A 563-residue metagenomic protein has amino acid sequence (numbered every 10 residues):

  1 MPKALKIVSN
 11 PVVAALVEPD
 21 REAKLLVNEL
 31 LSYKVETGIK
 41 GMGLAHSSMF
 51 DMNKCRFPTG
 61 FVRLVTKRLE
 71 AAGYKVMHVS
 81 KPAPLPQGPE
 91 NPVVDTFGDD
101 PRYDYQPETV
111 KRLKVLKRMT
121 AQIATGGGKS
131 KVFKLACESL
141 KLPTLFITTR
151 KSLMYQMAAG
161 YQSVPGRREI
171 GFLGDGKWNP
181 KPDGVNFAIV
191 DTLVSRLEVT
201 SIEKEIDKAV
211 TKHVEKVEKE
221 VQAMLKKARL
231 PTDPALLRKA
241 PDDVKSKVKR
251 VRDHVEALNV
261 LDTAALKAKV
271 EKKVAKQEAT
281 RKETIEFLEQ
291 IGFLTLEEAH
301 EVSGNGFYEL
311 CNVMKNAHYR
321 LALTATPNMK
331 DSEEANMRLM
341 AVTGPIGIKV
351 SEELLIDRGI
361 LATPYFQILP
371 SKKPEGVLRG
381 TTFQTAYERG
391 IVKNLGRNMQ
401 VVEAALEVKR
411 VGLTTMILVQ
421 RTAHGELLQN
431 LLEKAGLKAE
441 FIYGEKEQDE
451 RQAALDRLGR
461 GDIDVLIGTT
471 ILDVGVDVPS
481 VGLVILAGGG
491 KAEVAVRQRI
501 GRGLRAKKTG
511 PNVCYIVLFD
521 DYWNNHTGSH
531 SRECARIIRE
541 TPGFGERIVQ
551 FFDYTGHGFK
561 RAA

Functional and structural regions predicted by a protein language model:
V115-C137: Walker A/P-loop
Y155, G171-F172, W178, E426-L427 (+1 more regions): Conserved helicase ATPase core of P-loop NTP-dependent helicases/translocases
T192, K204-A223, A264-A322, T326-M329: SF2 helicase catalytic motif II
F293, H300-Y365, I538: Post-DEXD/H (motif II) to motif III coupling segment of the RecA-like Helicase ATP-binding lobe
N328, K491-N512: Conserved SF2 helicase motif VI
R379-Q420, L427-L431: Conserved interdomain hinge at the start of the Helicase C-terminal
V474-G489, C514-L518: A short beta-strand element within the Helicase C-terminal
G503-R532: Conserved segment of the helicase C-terminal RecA-like domain
